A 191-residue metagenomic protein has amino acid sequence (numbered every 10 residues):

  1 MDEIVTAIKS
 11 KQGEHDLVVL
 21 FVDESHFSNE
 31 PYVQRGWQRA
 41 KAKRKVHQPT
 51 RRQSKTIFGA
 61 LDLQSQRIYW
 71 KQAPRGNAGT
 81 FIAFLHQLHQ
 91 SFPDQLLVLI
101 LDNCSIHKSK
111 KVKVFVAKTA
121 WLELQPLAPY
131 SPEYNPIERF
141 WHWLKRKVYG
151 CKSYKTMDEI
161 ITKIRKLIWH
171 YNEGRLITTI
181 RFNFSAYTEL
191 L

Functional and structural regions predicted by a protein language model:
M1-H86, F184-L191: Extended, low-complexity cationic-aromatic segments
K11-E14, S91-F92, K118, H170: Alpha-helix C-cap/termination motif
H15-V19, E138-L191: C-terminal anion-handling pockets and recognition modules
F21, W70, P126-A128, G150: Structural signal for conserved beta-strand scaffold positions within catalytic alpha/beta enzyme cores
V22-S25, G59-A60, Q66, L101-C104 (+2 more regions): Short, conserved catalytic/metal-binding motifs centered on acidic residues
E30, A78-L127: RNase H-like DDE/DDD metal-dependent nuclease/strand-transfer catalytic core used by mobile genetic elements
K43-T50, K118-P136, S153: RNase H-like polynucleotidyl transferase catalytic core
D102-N103, K110, Q125-K147, D158-I160: RNase H-like two-metal-ion nuclease catalytic core shared by retroviral integrases and related mobile-element nucleases
